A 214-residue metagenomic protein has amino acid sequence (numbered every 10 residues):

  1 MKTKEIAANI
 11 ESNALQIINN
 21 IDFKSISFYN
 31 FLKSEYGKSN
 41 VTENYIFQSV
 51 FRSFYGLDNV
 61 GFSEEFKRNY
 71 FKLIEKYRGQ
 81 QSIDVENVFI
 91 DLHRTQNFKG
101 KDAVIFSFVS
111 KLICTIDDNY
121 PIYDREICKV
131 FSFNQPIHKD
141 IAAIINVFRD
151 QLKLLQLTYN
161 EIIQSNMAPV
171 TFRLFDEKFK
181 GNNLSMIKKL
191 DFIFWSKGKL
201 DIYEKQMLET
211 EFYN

Functional and structural regions predicted by a protein language model:
M1-G100, D118-N214: An N-terminal alpha-helical hairpin/helix-loop-helix interaction module that forms a charged, gly/pro-flexible surface
V109-C114: Contiguous, well-ordered alpha-helical segments that form the cores/surfaces of helical PPI scaffolds
